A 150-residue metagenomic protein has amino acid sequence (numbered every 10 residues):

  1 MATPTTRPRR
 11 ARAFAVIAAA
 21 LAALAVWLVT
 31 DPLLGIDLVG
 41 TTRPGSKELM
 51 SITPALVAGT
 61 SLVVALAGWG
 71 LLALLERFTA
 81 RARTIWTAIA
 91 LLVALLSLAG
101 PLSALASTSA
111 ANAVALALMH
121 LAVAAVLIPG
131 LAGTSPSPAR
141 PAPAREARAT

Functional and structural regions predicted by a protein language model:
T6-D31: N-terminal signal-anchor transmembrane alpha helix
R12, A73-A94: Internal alpha-helical transmembrane segments of multi-pass membrane proteins
F14-A15, G59-S61: Alpha-helical transmembrane segments of multi-pass integral membrane proteins
A15, L24, L121-T150: Membrane-water interface at the C-terminal end of transmembrane alpha helices
L24, L92-L102: Aromatic-anchored segments of alpha-helical transmembrane domains
L28-G40: Membrane-helix interface motif
V39-T53: Perimembrane loop-to-helix junctions flanking transmembrane segments
A99-V114: Membrane-helix boundary connector in multi-pass membrane proteins
